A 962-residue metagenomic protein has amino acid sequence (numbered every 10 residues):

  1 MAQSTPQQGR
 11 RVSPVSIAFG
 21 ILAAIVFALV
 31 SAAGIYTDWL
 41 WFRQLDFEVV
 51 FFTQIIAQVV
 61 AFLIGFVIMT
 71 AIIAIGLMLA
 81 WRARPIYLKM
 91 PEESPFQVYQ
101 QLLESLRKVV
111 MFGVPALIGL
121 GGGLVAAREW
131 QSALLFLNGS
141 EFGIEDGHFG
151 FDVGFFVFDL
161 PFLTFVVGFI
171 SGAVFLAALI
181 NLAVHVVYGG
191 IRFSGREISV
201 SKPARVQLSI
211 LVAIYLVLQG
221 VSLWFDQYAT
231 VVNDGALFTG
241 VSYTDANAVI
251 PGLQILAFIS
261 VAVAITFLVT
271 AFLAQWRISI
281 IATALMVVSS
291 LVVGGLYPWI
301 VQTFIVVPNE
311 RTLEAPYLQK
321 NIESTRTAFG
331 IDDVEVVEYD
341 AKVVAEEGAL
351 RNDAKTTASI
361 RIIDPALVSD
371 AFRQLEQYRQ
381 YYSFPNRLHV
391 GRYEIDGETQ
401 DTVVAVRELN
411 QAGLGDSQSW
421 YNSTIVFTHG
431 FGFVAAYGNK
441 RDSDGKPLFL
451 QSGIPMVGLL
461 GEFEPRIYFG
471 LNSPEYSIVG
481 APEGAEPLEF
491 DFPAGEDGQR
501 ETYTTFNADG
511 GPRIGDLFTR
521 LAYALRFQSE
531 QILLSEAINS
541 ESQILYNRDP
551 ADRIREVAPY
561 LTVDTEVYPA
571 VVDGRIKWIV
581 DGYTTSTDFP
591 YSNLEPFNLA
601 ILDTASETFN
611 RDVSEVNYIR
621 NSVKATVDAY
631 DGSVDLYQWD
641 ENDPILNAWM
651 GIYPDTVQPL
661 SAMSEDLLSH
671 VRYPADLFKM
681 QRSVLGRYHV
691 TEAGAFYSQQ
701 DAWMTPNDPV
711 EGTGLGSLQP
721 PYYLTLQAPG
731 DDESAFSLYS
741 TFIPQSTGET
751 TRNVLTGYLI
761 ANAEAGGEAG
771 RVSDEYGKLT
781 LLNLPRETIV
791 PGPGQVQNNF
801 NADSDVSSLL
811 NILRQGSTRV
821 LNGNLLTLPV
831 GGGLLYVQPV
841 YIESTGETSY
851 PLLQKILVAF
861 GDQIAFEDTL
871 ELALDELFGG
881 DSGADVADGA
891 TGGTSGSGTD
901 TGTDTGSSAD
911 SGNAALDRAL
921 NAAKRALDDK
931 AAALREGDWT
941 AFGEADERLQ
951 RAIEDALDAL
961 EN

Functional and structural regions predicted by a protein language model:
Q3-P6, R11, A18-E936, T940-N962: Soluble extracytoplasmic regions of secretory-pathway and membrane proteins
